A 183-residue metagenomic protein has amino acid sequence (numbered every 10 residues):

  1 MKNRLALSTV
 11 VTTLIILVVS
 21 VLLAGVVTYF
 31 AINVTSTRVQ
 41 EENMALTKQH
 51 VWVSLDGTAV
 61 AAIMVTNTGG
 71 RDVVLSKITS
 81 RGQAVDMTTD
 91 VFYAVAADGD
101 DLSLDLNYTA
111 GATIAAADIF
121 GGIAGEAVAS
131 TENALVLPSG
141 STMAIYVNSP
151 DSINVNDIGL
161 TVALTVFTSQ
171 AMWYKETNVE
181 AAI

Functional and structural regions predicted by a protein language model:
M1-G57: Membrane engagement elements in two modes
T35-I183: N-terminal export/assembly leader peptides and their processing motifs that target proteins to secretory
